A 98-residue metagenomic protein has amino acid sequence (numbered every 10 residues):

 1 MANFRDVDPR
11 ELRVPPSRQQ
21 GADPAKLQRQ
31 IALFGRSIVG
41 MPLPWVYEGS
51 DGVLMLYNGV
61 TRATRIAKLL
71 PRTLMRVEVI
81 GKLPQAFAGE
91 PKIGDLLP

Functional and structural regions predicted by a protein language model:
M1-Y57, T61, A67-K68, T73: Short alpha-helix boundary/capping and kink motifs at helix termini
L74-G81: Short hydrophobic/aromatic-enriched beta-strand-loop microsegments
G81-P98: Amphipathic, charge-rich alpha-helical segments that serve as recognition/docking helices
